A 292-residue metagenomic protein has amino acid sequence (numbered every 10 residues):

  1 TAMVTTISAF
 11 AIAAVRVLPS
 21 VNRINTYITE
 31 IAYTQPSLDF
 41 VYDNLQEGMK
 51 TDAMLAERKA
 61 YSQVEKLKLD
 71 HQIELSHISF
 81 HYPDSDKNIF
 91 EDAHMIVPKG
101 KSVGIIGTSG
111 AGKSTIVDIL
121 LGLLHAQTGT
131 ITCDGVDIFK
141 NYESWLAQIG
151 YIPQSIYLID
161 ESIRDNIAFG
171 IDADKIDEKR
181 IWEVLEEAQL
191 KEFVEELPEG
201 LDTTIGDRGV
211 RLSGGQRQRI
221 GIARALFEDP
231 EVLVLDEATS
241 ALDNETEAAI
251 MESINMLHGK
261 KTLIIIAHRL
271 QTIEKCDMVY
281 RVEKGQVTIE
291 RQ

Functional and structural regions predicted by a protein language model:
R16-Q46: Cytosolic ends of transmembrane helices, especially the final helix of ABC transmembrane type-1 domains
L75-I78, S85-P98, G129, L201: Conserved beta-strand
I106-T108: The feature captures the beta-strand-to-loop junction immediately N-terminal to the Walker
L121: Helix-to-loop junction immediately C-terminal to a conserved catalytic motif
T132-G135, L146, R164-D207, M251-E252 (+1 more regions): ABC ATPase nucleotide-binding domain helical subdomain, centered on the C-loop/LSGGQ "ABC signature"
E228, G259: Conserved signature/switch motifs of ABC ATPase nucleotide-binding domains
L233-D236: Catalytic Walker B motif of ABC-type/P-loop ATPase nucleotide-binding domains
